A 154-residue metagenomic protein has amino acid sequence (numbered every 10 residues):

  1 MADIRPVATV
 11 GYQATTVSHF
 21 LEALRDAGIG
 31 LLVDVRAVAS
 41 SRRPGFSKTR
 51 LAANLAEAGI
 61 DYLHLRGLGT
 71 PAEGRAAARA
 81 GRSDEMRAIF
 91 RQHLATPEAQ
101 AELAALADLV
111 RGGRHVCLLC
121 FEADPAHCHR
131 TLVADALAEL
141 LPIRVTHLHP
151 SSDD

Functional and structural regions predicted by a protein language model:
M1-D154: Residues lining hydrophobic/aromatic ligand-binding pockets adjacent to catalytic sites
